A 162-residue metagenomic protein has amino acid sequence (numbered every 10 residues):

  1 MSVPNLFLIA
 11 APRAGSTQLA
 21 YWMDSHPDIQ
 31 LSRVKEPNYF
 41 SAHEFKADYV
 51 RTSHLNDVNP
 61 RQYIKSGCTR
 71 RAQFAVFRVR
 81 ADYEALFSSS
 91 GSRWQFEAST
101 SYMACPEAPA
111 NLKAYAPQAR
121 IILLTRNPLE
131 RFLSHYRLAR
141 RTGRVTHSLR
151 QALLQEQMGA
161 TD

Functional and structural regions predicted by a protein language model:
M1-W94, A98-S99, Y115, A119 (+2 more regions): PAPS-dependent sulfotransferase catalytic core
T100-A104: Short beta->alpha connector loops
C105-P106, F132: Glycine/Thr-rich phosphate-binding loops of Rossmann-like dinucleotide-binding domains
A108-N111: A short acidic, amphipathic alpha-helical/loop segment
D162: Long, charge-dense, solvent-exposed interaction surfaces that engage phosphate-rich ligands
